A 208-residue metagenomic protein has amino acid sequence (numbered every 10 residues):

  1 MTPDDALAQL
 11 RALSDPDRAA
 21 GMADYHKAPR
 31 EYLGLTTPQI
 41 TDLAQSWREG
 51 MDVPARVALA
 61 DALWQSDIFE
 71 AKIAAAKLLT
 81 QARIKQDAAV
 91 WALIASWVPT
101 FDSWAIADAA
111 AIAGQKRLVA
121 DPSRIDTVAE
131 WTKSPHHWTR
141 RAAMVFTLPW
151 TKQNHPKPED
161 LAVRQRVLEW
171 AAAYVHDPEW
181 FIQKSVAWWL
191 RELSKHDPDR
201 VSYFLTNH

Functional and structural regions predicted by a protein language model:
M1-H208: Alpha-helical scaffold domains
